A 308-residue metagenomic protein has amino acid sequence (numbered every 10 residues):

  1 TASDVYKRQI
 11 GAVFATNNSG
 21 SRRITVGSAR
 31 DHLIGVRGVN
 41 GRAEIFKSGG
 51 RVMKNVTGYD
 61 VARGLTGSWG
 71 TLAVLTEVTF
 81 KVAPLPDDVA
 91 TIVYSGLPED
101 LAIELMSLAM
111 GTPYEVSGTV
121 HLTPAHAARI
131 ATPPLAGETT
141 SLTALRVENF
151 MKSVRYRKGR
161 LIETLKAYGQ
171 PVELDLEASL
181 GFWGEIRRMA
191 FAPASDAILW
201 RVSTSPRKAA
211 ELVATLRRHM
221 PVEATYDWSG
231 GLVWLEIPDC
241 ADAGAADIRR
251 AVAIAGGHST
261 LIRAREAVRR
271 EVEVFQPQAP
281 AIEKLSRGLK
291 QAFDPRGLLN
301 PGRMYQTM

Functional and structural regions predicted by a protein language model:
T1-Q9: Conserved small/polar residues in nucleotide/adenosyl-binding loops
S3, G169-M308: Conserved glycine-rich FAD pyrophosphate-binding loop
A15, I34-D196: C-terminal substrate-binding/cap subdomain adjacent to the FAD-binding core in PCMH-type and related FAD-linked
T16-I24, D31: His/Asp/Glu-rich metal-coordinating catalytic cores of metallo-dependent phosphodiesterases/hydrolases acting on
T25-A29, L85-D87: Phosphate-handling active-site elements
A29-H32, T57-G58, H219: Short solvent-exposed loop/turn micro-motifs enriched in small/polar/acidic residues
